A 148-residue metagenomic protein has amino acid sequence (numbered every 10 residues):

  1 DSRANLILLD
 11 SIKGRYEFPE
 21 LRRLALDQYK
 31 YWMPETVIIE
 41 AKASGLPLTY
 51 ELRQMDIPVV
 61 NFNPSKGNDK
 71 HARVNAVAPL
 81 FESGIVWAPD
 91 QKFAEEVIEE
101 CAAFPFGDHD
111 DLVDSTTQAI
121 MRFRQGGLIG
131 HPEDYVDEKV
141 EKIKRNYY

Functional and structural regions predicted by a protein language model:
D1-F104, Y148: Mg2+-dependent endonuclease catalytic cores in nucleic-acid-processing enzymes, primarily RNase H-like
R23-D27, D111-T117, K142-Y148: Charged/polar, low-hydrophobicity segments characteristic of intrinsically disordered regions and flexible loops
E40, D90-F93, L112-T117, P132-E133: Short coil/turn segments at secondary-structure boundaries
E100-R122: Charged alpha-helix within mobile-element recombinases
A119-Y148: Acidic two-metal-ion nuclease catalytic site recognized across multiple nuclease folds, prominently DnaQ/RNase D-T
